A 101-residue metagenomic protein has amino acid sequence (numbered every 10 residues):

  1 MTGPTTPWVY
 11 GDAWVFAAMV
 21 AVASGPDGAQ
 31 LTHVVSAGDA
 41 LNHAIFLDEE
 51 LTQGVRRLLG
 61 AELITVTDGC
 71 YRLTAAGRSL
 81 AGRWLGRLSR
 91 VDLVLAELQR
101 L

Functional and structural regions predicted by a protein language model:
M1-G28, I45: Short alpha-helical segments that sit at the start of domains
W14, H33, E50-Q53: Amphipathic alpha-helical interaction segments
P26-G38: Short acidic, hydrophobic short linear motifs in intrinsically disordered regions
A44-G60: Short amphipathic alpha-helical interaction segments
L59-G69: A short, conserved structural fragment
C70-A75: Minor-groove-contacting beta-hairpin "wing" of winged helix-turn-helix DNA-binding domains
R78-L101: Short, amphipathic alpha-helical interaction segments positioned at domain boundaries
